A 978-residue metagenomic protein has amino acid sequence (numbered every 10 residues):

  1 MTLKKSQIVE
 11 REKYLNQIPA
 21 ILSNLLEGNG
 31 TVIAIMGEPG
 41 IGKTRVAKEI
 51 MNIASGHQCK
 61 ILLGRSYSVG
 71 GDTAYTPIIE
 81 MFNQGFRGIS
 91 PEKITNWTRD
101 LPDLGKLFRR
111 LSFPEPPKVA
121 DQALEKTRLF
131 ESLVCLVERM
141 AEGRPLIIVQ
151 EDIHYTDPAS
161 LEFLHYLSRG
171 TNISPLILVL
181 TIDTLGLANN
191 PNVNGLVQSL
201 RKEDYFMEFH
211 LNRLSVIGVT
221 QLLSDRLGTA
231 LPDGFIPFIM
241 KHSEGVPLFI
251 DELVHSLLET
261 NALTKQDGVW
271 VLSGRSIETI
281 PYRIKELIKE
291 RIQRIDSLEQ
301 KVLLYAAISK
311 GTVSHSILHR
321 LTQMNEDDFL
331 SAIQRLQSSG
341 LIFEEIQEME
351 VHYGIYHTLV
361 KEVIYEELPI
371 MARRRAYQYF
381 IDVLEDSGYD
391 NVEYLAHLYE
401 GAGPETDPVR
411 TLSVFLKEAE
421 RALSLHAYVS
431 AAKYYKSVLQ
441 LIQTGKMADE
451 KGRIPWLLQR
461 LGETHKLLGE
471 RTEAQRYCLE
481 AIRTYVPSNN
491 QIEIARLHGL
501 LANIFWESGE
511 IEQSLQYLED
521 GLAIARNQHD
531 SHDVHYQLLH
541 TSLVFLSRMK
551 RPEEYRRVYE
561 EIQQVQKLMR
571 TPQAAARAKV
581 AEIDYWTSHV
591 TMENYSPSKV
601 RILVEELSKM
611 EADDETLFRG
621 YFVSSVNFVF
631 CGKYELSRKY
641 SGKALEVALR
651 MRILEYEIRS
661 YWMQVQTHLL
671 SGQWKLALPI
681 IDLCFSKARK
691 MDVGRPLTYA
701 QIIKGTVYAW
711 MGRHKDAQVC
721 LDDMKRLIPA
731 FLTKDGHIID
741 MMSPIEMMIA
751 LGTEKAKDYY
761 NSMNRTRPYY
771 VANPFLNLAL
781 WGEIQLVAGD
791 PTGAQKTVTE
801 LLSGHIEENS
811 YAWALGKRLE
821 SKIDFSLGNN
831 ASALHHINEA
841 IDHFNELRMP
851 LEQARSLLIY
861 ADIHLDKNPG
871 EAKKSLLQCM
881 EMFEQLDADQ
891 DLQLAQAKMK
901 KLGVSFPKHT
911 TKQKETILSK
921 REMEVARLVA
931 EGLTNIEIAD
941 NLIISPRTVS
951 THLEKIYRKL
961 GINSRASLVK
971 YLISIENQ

Functional and structural regions predicted by a protein language model:
M1, M36, I41, V46 (+8 more regions): Short secondary-structure boundary elements
N29-G30, E350, D390-E393, H426-S430 (+15 more regions): Alpha-solenoid helical repeat architecture
V32, V46-I50, A332, H352-G354 (+10 more regions): Extended alpha-helical scaffolding segments used for macromolecular assembly and cargo binding
E38-D72: P-loop NTPase Walker A phosphate-binding motif
Y75-I147, P175, G195-R201, Y205 (+4 more regions): Conserved Walker-type P-loop NTP-binding/catalytic site
F163-S199, D204-H210: Sensor-1/coupling segment of RecA-like P-loop NTPase cores
I182, V363, K417-S424, W456-L468 (+11 more regions): Tandem amphipathic alpha-helical repeat scaffolds
H835, K900, P907-E954, R958-Q978: Helix-turn-helix DNA-binding segment
